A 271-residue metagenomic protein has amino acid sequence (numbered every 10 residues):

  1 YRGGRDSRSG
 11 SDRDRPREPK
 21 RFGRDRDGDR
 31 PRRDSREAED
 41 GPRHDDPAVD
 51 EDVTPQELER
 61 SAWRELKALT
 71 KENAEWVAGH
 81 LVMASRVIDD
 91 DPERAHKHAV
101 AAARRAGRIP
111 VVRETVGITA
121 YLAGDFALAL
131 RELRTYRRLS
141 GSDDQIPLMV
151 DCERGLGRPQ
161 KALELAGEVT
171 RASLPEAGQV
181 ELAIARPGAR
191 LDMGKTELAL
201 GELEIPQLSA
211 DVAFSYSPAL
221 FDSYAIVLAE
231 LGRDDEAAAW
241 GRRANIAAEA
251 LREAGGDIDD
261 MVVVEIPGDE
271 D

Functional and structural regions predicted by a protein language model:
Y1-R64, D257-D271: Basic Arg/Gly/Lys-rich low-complexity intrinsically disordered segments
L66-E72, V100-G107, R134-G141, E168-E176 (+2 more regions): Solenoid-like repeat scaffolds
A68-K97, A101-R104, T115: Alpha-helical segment of the N-proximal tetratricopeptide repeat
M83, T115-V116, M149, R186 (+1 more regions): Structural register within alpha-helical repeat arrays
I88-D90, A123, L156, M193 (+1 more regions): Structural motif corresponding to the intra-repeat A-B loop/turn of tetratricopeptide repeats
L139-S142, R171-A172, T196-L208, F221-D222 (+1 more regions): TPR/TPR-like (Sel1-like) alpha-helical repeat modules
